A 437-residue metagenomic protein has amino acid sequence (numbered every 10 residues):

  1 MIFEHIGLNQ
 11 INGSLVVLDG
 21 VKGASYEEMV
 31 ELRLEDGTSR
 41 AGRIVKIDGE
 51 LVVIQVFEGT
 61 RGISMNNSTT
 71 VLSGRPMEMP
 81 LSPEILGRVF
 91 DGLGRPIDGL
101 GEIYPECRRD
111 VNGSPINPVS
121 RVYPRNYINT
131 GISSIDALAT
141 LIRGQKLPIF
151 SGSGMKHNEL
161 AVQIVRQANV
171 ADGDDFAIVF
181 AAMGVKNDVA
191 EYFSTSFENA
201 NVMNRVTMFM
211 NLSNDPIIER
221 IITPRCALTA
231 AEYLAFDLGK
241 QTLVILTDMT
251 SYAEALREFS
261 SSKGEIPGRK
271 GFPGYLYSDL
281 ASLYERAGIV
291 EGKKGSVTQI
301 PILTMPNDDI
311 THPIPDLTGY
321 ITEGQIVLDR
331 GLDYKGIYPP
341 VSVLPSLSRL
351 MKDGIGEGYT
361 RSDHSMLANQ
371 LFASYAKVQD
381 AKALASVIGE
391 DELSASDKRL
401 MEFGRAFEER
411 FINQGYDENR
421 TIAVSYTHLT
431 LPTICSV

Functional and structural regions predicted by a protein language model:
I2-E4, Q10-I128: Acidic-enriched and Gly/Ser
D98-Q145, V162-Q163, N204-L212, E219-I222: P-loop NTPase nucleotide-binding/switch module
P124-R125, F180-M183, T207-I222, S262-Y277 (+1 more regions): Flexible beta-alpha connector loops of hexameric P-loop NTPases
S151-G152: The Walker A (P-loop) glycine that initiates the GxxxxGKT/S ATP-binding motif of P-loop NTPases
K156-E159, I164, D172-F176, M183 (+2 more regions): Conserved P-loop NTPase nucleotide-binding/switch module
D308-K377: Conserved P-loop NTPase
D363-S365, K377-E392: Long, amphipathic alpha-helical stalk/connector segments used for oligomerization, subunit docking, or mechanical
H428-V437: Single conserved hydrophobic/aromatic residue that forms the stacking wall/gate of nucleotide- or nucleobase-binding
